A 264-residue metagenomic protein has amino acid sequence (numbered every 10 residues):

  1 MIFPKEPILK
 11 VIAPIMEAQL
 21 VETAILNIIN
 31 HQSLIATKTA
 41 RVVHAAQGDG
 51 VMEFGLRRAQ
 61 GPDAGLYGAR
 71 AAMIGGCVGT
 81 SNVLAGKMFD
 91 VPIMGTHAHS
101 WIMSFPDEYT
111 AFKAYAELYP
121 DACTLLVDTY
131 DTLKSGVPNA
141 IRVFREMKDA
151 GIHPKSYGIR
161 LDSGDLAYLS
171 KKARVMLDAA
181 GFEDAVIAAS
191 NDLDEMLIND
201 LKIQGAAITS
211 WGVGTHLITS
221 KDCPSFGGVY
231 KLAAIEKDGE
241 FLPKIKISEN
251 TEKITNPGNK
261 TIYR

Functional and structural regions predicted by a protein language model:
M1-E183, L193-N199, I203, L217 (+1 more regions): Buried, small/hydrophobic-residue-enriched core segments of structured protein domains
V175-A180, A185, L193-R264: Gly/Ser/Thr/Ala-enriched C-terminal appendages of enzymes
